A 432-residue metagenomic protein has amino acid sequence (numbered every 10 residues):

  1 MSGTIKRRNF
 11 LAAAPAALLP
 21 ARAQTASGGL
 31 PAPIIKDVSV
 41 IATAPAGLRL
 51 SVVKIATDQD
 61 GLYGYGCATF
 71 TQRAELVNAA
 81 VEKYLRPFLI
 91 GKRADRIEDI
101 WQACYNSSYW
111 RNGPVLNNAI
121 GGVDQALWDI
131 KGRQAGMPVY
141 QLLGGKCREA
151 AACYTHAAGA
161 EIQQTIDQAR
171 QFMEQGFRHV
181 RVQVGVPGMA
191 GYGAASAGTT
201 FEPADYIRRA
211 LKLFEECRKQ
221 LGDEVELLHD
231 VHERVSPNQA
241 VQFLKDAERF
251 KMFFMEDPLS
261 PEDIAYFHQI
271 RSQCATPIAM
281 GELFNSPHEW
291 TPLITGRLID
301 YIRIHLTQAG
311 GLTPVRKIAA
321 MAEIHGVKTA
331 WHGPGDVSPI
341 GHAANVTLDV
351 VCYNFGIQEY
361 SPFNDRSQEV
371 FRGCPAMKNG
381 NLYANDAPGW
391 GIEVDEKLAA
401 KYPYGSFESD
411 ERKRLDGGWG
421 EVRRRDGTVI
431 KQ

Functional and structural regions predicted by a protein language model:
M1-A17: N-terminal secretory signal peptides and thylakoid transit peptides that target proteins across membranes
A12-P15, L30-K36, V40-T43, G47 (+3 more regions): Flexible C-terminal active-site loop/helix
S51-Q59, P375: Short beta-strand elements
D58, Y63-Q134, D426, I430-Q432: Metal- or metallocofactor-binding catalytic centers and their adjacent structured scaffolds across diverse enzyme
A79, K83, P87, K92 (+4 more regions): Shared catalytic-loop signature of beta/alpha-barrel
D124-A160, Q164, Q175: Glycine-rich, aromatic-flanked loop segments that form ligand/cofactor-binding clefts across common enzyme folds
A150-Q273: Metal-dependent enolase-superfamily TIM-barrel catalytic cores that perform enediolate-based chemistry
